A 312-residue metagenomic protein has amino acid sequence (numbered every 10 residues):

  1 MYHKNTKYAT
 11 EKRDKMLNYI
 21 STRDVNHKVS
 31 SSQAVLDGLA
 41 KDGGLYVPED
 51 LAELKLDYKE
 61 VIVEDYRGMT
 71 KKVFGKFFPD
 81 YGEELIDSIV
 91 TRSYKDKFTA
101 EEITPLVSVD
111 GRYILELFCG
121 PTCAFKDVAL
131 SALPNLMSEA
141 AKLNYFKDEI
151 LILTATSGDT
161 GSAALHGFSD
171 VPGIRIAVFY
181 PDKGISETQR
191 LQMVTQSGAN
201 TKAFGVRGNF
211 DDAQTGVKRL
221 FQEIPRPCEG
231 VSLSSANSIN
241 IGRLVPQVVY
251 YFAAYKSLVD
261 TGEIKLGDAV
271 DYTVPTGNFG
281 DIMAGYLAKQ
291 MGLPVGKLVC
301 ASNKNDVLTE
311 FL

Functional and structural regions predicted by a protein language model:
Y2-H3, K7, R13-L312: PLP-dependent amino-acid enzyme catalytic core
